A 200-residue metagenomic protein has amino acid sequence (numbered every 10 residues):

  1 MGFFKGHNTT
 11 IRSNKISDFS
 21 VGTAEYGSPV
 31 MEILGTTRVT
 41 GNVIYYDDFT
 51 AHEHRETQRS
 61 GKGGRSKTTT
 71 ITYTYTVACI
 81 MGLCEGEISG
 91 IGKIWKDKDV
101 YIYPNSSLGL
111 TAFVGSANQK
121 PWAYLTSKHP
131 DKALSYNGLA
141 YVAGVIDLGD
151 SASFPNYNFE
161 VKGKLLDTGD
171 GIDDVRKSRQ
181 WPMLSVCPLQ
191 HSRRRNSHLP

Functional and structural regions predicted by a protein language model:
M1-P200: Polar, S/T/G-rich
